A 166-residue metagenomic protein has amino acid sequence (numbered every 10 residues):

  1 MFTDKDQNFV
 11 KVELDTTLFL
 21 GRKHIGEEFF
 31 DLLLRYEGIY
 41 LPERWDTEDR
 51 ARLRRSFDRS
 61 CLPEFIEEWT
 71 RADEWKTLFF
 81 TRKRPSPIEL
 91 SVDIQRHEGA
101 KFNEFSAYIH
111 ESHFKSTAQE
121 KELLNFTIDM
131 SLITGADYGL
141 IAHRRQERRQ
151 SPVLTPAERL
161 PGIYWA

Functional and structural regions predicted by a protein language model:
M1, P63-E67, T127: Intrinsically disordered, low-complexity boundary segments flanking structured domains
M1-W45, D49, R148-A166: C-terminal interaction module
D6-L14, Q95-K115: Glycine-rich, often proline-containing surface loops adjacent to acidic residues and nearby aromatics that form
F19-S91: N-terminal low-complexity, intrinsically disordered segments
R22-L33, S116-D129: Well-ordered, non-membrane alpha-helical segments in soluble/globular domains
R35-P42, N125-L140: Structural alpha-beta junctions
P63-E104, Y138, A142-A166: Aromatic/basic-lined ligand-recognition segments that form π-stacking hydrophobic pockets flanked by Lys/Arg to engage
F114-A118, E147-Q150: Short, well-ordered, mixed-charge alpha-helical segments that flank or form enzyme active sites
